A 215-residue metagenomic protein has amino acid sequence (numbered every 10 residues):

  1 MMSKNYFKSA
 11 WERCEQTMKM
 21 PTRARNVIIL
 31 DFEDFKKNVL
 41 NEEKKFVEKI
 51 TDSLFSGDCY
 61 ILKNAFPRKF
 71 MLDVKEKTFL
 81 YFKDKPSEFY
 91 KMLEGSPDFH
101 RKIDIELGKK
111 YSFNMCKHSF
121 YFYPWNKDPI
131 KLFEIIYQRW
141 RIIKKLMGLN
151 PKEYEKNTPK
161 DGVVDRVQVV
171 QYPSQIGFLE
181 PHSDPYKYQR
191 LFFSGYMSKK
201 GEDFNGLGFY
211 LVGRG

Functional and structural regions predicted by a protein language model:
M1-S56: Fe(II)/2-oxoglutarate
M2-E15, I61-R68, T158-V164, G201: Short, charge-rich amphipathic segments
S9-A24, L72-E88, F133-E134, R166-P181: Charged, low-complexity, helix/coiled-coil-prone segments
S9-C14, D31-E42, M92-I105, K152-P159 (+1 more regions): Phosphate-binding glycine-rich loops and adjacent basic patches that engage nucleotide phosphates, nucleic-acid
D31, N41, F46-V47, A65-K69 (+2 more regions): General structural signal for secondary-structure boundaries
E48-M147: Non-heme Fe(II)/2-oxoglutarate
Y123, I130-G215: Catalytic core of non-heme Fe(II) oxygenases with the double-stranded beta-helix
